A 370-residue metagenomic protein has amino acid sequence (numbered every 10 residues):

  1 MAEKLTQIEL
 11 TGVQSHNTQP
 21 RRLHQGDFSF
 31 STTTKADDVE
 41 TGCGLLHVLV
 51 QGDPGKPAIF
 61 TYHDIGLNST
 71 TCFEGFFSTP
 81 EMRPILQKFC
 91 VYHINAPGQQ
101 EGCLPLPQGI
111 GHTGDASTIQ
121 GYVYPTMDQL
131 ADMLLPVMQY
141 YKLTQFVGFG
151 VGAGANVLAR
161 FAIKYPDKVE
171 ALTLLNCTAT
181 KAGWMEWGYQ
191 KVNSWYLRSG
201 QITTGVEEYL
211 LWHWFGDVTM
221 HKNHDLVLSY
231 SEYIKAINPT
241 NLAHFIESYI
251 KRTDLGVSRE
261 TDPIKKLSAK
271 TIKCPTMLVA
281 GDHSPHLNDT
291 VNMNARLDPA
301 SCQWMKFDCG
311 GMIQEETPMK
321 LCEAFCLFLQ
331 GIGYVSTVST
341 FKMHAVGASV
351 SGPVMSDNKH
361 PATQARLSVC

Functional and structural regions predicted by a protein language model:
P20-H47: N-terminal cap/lid segment of alpha/beta-hydrolase-fold proteins
E40-A116: Conserved HGGG/HGGXW glycine-rich cap/lid loop of the alpha/beta-hydrolase fold
H63-I65, F146-A155: Conserved alpha/beta-hydrolase "nucleophile elbow" surrounding the catalytic nucleophile
S117, Y124-V147, K164: Conserved acidic catalytic loop of the alpha/beta-hydrolase fold
N156-I202: Flexible "cap/lid" loop of the alpha/beta hydrolase fold
G183-W184, I202-A269: Conserved alpha/beta-hydrolase catalytic His-Asp/Glu region
I237-K306, M312, A365-C370: Conserved serine/cysteine hydrolase catalytic core
A300-C370: Catalytic active-site module of serine/aspartate enzymes centered on a nucleophile-bearing elbow/loop
